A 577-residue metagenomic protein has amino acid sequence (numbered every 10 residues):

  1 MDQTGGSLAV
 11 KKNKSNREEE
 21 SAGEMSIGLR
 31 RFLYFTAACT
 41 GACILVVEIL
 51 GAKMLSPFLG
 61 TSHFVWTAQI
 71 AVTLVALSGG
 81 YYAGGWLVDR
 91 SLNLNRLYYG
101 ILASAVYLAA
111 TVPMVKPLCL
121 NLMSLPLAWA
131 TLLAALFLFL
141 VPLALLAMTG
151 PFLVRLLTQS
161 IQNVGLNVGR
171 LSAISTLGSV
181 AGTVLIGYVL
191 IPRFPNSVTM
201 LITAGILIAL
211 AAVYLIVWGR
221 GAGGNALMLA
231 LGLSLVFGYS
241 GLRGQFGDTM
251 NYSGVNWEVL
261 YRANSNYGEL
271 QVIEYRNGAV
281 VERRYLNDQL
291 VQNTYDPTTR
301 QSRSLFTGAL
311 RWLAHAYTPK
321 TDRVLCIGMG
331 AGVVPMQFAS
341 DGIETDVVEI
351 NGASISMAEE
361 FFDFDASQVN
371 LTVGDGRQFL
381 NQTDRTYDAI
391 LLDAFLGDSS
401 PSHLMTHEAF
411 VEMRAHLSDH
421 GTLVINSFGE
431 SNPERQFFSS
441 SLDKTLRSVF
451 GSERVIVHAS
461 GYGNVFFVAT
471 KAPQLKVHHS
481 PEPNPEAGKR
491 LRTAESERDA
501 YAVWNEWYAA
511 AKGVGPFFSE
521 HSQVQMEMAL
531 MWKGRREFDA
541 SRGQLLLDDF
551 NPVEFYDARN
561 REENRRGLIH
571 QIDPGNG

Functional and structural regions predicted by a protein language model:
D2-R262, E274-V280, Q289, R311 (+11 more regions): Alpha-helical transmembrane segments of multi-pass membrane proteins
G221-A316, E453-G577: Soluble small-group transferase modules, centered on the S-adenosyl donor enzyme superfamily
T294-D296, Q337, Q382: Short histidine-centered beta-strand/loop micro-motifs that create catalytic or ligand/metal-coordination sites
H403-L404: Active-site glycine- and acidic-residue-rich loops that bind and position anionic ligands or nucleotide-like cofactors
